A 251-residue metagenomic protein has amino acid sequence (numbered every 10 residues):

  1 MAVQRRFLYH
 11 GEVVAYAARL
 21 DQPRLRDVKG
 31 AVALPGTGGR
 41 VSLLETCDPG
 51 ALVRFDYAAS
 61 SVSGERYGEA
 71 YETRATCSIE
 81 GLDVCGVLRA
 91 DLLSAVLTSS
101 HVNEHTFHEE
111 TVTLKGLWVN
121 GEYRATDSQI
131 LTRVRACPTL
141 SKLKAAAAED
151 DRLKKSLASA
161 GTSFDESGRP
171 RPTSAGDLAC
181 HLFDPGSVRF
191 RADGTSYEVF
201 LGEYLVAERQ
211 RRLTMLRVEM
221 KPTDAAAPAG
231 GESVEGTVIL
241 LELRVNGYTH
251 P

Functional and structural regions predicted by a protein language model:
M1-P251: Extended, solvent-exposed, non-transmembrane regions
